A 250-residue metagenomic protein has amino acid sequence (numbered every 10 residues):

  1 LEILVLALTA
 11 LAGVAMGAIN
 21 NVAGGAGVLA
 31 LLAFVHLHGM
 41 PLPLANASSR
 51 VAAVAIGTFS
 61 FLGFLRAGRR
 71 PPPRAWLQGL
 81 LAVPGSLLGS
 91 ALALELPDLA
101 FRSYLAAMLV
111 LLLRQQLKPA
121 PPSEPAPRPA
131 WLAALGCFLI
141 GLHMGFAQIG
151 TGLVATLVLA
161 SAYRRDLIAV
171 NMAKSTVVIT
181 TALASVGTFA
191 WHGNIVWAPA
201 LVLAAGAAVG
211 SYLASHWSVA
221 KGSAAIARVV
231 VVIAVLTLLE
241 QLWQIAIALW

Functional and structural regions predicted by a protein language model:
L1-P41, S123-M172, V178, L201: Selected transmembrane alpha-helices and immediately adjacent juxtamembrane segments of polytopic inner-membrane
L6, R50, L105-L109, L113 (+3 more regions): Residues within membrane-spanning alpha-helices of integral membrane proteins, especially the hydrophobic core/packing
H36, L44, S90, L94 (+4 more regions): Transmembrane helix-loop junction
A47-A100, A182-I233: Selective hydrophobic functional segments
T58-R69, D98, Y104-R128, L236-W250: Transmembrane helix exit motif
P72-L81, L105, P125-W131, N171-V177 (+1 more regions): Cytoplasmic-side transmembrane-helix entry/capping segments in multi-pass membrane proteins
L139-I149, S185-G193, T237-W250: Hydrophobic alpha-helical transmembrane segments in multi-pass integral membrane proteins
